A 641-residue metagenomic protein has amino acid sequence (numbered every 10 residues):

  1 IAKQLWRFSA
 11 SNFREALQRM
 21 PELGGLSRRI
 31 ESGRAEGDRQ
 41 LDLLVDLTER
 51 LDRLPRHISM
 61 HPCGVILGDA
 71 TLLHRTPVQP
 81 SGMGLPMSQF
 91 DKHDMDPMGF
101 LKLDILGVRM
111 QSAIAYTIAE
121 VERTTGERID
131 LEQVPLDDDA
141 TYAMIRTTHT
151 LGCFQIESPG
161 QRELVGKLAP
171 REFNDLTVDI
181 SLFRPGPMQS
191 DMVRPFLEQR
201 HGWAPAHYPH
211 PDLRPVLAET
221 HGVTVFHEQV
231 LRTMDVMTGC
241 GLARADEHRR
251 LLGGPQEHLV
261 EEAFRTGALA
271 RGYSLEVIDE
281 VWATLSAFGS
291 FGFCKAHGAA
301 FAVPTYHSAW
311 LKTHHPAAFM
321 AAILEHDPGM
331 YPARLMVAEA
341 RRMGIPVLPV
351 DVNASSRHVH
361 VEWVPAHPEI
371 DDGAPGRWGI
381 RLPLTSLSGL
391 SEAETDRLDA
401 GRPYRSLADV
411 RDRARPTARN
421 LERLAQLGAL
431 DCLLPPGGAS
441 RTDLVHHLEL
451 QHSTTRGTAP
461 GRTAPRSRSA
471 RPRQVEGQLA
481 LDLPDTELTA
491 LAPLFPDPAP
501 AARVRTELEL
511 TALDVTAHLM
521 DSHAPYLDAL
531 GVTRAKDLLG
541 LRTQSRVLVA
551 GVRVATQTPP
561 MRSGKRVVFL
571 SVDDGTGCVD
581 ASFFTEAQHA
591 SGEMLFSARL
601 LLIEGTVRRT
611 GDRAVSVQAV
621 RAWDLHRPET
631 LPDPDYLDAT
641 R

Functional and structural regions predicted by a protein language model:
I1-R641: Noncatalytic, beta-rich nucleic-acid-contacting surfaces in large DNA/RNA-processing enzymes
